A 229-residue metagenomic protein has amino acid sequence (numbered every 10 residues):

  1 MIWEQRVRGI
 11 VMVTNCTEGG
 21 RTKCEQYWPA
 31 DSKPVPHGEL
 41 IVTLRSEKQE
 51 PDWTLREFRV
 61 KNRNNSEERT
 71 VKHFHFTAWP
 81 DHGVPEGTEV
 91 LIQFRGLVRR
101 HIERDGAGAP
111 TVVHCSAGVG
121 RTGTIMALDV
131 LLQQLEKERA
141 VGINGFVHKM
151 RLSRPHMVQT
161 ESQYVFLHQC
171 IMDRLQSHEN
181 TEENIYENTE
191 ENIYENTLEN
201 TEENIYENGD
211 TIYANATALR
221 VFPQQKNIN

Functional and structural regions predicted by a protein language model:
M1-N229: Cys-based phosphatases of the PTP/DUSP/CDC25 superfamily and their flanking regulatory architecture
